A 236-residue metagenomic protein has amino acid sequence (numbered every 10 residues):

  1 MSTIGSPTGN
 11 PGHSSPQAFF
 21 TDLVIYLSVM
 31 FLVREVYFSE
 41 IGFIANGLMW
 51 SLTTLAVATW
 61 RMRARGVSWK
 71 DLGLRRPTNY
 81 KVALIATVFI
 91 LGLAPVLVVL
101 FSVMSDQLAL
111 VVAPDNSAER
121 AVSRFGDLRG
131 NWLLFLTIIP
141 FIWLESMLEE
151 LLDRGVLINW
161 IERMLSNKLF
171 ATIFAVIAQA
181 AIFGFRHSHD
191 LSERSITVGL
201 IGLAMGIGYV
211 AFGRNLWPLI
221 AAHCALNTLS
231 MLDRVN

Functional and structural regions predicted by a protein language model:
M1-S14: Short, Lys/Arg-rich, polar N-terminal cytosolic tail immediately upstream of the first transmembrane signal-anchor
P11-F20, E40-I44, L48, R75-T87 (+9 more regions): Hydrophobic, aromatic-rich alpha-helical transmembrane segments and their membrane-interface anchor motifs
P16-V67: Alpha-helical transmembrane segments in multi-pass membrane proteins
M30, L55, M62-G66, L97 (+6 more regions): Alpha-helical transmembrane segments of polytopic integral membrane proteins, especially the permease/helical cores
V36-F38, V57-V67, A86, I207-N215 (+1 more regions): Juxtamembrane membrane-interface segments at transmembrane alpha-helix termini
W69-E145, R163-S166: Juxtamembrane helix-loop-helix connectors linking adjacent transmembrane helices in multi-pass membrane enzymes
G130-N236: Transmembrane helix-loop-helix hairpins at the membrane interface of multi-pass integral membrane proteins
